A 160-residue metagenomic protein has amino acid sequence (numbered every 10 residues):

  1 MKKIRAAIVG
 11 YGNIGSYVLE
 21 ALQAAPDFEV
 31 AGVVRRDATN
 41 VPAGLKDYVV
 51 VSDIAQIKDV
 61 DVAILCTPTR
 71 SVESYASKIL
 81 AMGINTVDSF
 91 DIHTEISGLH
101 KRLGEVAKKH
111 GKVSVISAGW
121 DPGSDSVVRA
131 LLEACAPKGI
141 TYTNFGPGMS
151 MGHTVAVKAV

Functional and structural regions predicted by a protein language model:
A6-I8, L65: Hydrophobic Val/Ile/Leu positions in short beta-strands of Rossmann-like dinucleotide-binding domains
Y11-G12: Glycine-rich Rossmann-fold phosphate-binding loop(s) that bind the pyrophosphate of adenine dinucleotide cofactors
G15-S16, V72: N-terminal Rossmann-fold NAD(P) dinucleotide-binding loop
Y17, A24-G44: NAD(P)-binding Rossmann-fold cofactor-contacting core
D37-D53, H153: N-terminal beta-loop-helix "entrance" segment that forms/cooperates in small-molecule cofactor or anionic ligand
S52, K58-A81, H93-S97: Beta-loop-alpha module in the N-terminal Rossmann-like domain of NAD(P)-dependent dehydrogenases, especially those
F90-S114: Rossmann-fold NAD(P)-binding glycine/threonine-rich loop
W120-V160: Conserved anion/nucleotide-ligand pocket segment
